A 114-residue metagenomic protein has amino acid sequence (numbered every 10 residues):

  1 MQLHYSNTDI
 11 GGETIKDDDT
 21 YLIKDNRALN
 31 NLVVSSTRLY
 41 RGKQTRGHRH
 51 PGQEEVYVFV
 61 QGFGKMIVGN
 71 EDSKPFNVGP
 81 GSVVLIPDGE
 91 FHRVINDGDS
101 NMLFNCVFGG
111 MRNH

Functional and structural regions predicted by a protein language model:
M1-V33, R46: A short, N-terminal "cap"/entry segment at the start of jelly-roll beta-barrel domains of the cupin/DSBH fold
A28, G52, E71, D99-S100: Short strand-connecting beta-turns/loops that link adjacent beta-strands
V34-R38, V56, P75, V83-L85 (+1 more regions): Conserved hydrophobic/aromatic beta-strand scaffold that supports enzyme active sites
S35-P51: Conserved short histidine dyad/triad with adjacent acidic residue
S36, R49, V60, V68-N70 (+2 more regions): Residue-level recognition of conserved beta-strand positions in structured domain cores
R46-G47, M66-I67, P75, I86 (+1 more regions): Short beta-strand His + acidic residue motifs that chelate non-heme Fe in jelly-roll/DSBH and cupin folds
E54-P80: A short beta-strand-loop-beta hairpin characteristic of the jelly-roll/cupin
G79-P80, D88-H114: Ligand-binding loop in jelly-roll beta-barrel domains
